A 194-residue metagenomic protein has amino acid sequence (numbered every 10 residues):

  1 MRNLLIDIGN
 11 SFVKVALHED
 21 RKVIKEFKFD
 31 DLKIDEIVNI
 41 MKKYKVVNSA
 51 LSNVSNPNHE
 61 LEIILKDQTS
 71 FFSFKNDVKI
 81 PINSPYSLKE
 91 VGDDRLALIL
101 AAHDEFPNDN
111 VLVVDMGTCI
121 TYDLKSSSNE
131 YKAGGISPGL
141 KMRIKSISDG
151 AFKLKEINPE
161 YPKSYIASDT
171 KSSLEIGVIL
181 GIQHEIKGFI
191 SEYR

Functional and structural regions predicted by a protein language model:
M1-I24, A102, N108-Y131, I147: Gly/Thr-rich phosphate-binding beta-strand-loop-beta motif of the actin/hexokinase/Hsp70
R2-D67: Conserved phosphate-binding loops in N-terminal lobes of ATP-dependent enzymes of the actin/Hsp70/sugar-kinase
F27, K163-R194: Adenine-nucleotide phosphate-binding core of ATP-dependent small-molecule kinases
I37-V38, P81-P85, R143-S148: Short, charged, surface-exposed secondary-structure boundary motifs
K43-G92, S128-K132, S137-L140, S168-Q183: Short beta-strand-loop/turn "lid" adjacent to the catalytic site in phosphate-handling enzymes
F71-P81, T118, K155-Y161: Acidic-glycine-rich active-site phosphate/pyrophosphate-binding loop
P81-V111: Conserved phosphate-binding catalytic cores of ATP/NTP-utilizing and phosphoryl-transfer enzymes
L98-P107, K132-L174: Glycine-rich phosphate-binding loop plus the immediately following alpha-helix
